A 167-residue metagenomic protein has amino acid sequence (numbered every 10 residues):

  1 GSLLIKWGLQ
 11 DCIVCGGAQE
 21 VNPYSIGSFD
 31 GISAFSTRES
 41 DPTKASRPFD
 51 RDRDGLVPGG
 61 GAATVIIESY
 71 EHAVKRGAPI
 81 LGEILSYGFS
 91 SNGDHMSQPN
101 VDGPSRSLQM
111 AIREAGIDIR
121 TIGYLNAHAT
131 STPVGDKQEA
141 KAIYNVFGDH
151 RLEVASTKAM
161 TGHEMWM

Functional and structural regions predicted by a protein language model:
G1-A18, V57-A78, H163-M167: Active-site-proximal alpha-helical scaffold in enzymes
G1-K44, H150-L152: Cys-dependent condensing catalytic cores that perform Claisen condensation/acyl-transfer in fatty-acid/polyketide
L4, G17-I26, I119-K137, W166: Conserved beta-ketoacyl condensing-enzyme motif
Q10-A18, P79-Y87, R120-A127, L152-A159: Beta-strand segments within the central parallel beta-sheet cores of soluble alpha/beta enzyme folds
I32-P58, A140-M167: Conserved catalytic cysteine-centered active-site region of acyl-thioester-dependent Claisen-condensing enzymes
S40-I117, T121-Y124, D149: Condensing-enzyme catalytic core mediating Claisen C-C bond formation in acyl metabolism
G93-P104, T130-H150, E164-M167: Short glycine/threonine-rich loop-to-helix capping motif typified by GTGT followed within a few residues by an Asp-Pro
